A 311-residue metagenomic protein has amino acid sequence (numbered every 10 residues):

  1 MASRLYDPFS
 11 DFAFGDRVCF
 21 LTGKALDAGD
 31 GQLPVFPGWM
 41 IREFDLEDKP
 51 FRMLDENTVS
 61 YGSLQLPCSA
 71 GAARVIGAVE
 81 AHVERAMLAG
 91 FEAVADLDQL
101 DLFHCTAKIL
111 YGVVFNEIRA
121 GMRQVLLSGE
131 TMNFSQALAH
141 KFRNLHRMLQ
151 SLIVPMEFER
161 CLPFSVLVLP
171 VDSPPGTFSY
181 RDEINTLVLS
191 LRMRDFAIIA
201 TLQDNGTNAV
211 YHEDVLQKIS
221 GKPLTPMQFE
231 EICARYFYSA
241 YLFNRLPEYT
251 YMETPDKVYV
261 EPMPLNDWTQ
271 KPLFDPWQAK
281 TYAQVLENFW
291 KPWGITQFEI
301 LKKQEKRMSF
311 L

Functional and structural regions predicted by a protein language model:
M1-F91: An N-terminal structural lobe/cap that precedes and organizes the functional/catalytic core across diverse proteins
T22, A70-A72, I109-V114, R192-R194 (+1 more regions): Structured loops at beta-to-helix junctions and adjacent beta-edge loops in soluble globular domains
P50-F51, Y61, L97-L102, E230-R235: Short C-terminal domain-edge/linker segments immediately following a structured domain
L66, L100-H104, N185, R194: Non-catalytic, well-ordered alpha-helical scaffold segments
V75-A78, T106-F142: Short flanking/linker segments adjacent to small metal-binding domains or redox-active Cys/His motifs
A86-N116: A detector for short metal-coordination/catalytic motifs
T131-L311: C-terminal, charged low-complexity interaction regions
